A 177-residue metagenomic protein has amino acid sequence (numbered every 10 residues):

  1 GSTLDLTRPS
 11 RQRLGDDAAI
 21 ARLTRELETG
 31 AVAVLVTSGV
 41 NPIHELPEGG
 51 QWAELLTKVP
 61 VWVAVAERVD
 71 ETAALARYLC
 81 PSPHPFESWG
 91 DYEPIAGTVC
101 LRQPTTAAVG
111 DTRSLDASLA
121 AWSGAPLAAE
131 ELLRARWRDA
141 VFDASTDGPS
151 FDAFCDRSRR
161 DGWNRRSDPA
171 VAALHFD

Functional and structural regions predicted by a protein language model:
G1-C155: Non-catalytic alpha/beta scaffold blocks inside enzyme catalytic domains
D139-D177: Long, low-complexity segments enriched in small/aliphatic residues
